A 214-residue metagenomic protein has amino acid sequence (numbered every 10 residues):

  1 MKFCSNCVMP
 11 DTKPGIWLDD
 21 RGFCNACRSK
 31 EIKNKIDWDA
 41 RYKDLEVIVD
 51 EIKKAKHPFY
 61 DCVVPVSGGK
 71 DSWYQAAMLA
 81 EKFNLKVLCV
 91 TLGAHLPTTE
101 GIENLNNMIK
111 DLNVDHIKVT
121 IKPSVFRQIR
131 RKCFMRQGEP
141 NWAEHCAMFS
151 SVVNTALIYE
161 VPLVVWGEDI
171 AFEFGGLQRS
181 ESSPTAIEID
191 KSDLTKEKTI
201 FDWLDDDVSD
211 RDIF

Functional and structural regions predicted by a protein language model:
M1-C62, M78-F214: Nucleotide-activated chemistry modules centered on ATP-dependent adenylation/adenylyltransferase
C62-S72: Short, glycine-rich nucleotide/cofactor-binding loops
W73-A77: Conserved acetyl-CoA-binding loop-helix of GNAT-fold acetyltransferases
